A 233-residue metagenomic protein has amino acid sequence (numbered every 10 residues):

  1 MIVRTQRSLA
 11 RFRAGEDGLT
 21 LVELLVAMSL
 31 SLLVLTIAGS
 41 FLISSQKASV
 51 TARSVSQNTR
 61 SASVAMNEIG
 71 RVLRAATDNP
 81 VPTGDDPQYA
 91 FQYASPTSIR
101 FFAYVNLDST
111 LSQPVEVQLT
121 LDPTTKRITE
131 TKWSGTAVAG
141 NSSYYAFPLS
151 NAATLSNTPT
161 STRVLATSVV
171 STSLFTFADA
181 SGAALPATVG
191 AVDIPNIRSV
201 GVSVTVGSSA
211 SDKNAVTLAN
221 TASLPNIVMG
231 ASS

Functional and structural regions predicted by a protein language model:
M1-D78, A231-S233: Aliphatic-rich helix starts adjacent to a transmembrane/signal segment
I2-L9, S40, K47, R53-Q57 (+2 more regions): Short linear sequence signals and composition-biased patches located at protein termini or domain-edge surfaces
G15, V81, D179: Acidic surface patches and DE-rich sequence motifs
V50-T51, L73-F102: Short, glycine/small-hydrophobic-rich surface segments
P96-L185: Type IV pilin-like appendage domain
